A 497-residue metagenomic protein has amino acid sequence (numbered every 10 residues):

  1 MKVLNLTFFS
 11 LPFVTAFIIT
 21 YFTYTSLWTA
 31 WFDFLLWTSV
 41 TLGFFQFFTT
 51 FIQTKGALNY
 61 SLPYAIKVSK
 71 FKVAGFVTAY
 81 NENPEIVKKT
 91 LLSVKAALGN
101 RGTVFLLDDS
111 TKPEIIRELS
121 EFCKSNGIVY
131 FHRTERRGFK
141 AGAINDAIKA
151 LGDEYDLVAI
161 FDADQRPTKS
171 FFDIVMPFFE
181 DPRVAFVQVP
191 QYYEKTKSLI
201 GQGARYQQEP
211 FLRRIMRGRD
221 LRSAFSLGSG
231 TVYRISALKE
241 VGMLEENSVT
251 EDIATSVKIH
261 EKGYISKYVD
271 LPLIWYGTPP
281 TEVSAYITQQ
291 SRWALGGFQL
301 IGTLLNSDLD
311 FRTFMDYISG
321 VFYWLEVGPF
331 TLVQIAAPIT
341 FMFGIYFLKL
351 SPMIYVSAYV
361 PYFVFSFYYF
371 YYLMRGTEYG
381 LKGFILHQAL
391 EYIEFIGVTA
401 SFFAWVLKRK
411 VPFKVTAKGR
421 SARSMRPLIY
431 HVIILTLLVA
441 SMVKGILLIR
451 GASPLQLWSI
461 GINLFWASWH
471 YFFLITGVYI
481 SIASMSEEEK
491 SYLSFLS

Functional and structural regions predicted by a protein language model:
M1-S69, E326-A337, A452-S497: N-terminal membrane-anchoring/stem segments of glycan-assembly enzymes
F71-A74, T103, A254: Cell-envelope/extracellular polymer assembly enzymes that use nucleotide-activated donors
V73-E82, A97, F178: A conserved hydrophobic helix/loop-capping motif in glycosyltransferases and polysaccharide synthases
T90-R101: Short, acidic, metal-binding catalytic loop of nucleotide-sugar glycosyltransferases
D108-E118, T134-R137, R166: A conserved acidic beta->alpha catalytic loop
K124, F131-L157, K169-V249, A254 (+3 more regions): Long helical/loop segments within the catalytic core of UDP-sugar-dependent glycosyltransferases, especially the large
Y379-V415: Membrane-proximal soluble regions of multi-pass membrane proteins
